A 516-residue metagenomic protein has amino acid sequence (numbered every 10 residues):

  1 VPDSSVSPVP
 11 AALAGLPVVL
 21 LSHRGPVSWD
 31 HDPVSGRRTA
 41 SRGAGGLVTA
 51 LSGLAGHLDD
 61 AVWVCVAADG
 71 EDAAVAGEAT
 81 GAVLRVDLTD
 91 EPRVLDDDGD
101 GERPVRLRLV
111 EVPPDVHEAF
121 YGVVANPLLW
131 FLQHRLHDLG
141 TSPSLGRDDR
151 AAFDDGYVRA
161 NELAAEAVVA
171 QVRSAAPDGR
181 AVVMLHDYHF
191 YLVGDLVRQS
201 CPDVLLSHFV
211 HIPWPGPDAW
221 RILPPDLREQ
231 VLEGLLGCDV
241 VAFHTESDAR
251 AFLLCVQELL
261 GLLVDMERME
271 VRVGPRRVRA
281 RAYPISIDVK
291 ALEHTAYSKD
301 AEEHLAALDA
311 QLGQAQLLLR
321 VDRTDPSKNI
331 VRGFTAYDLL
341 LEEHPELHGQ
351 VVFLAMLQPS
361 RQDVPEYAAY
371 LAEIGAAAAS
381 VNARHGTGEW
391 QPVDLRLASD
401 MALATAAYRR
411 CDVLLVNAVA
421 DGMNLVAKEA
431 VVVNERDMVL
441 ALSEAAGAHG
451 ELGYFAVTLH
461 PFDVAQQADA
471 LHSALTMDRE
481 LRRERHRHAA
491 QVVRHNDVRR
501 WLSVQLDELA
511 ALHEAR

Functional and structural regions predicted by a protein language model:
P2-R516: Catalytic cores of carbohydrate-active enzymes across secretory and cytosolic contexts
